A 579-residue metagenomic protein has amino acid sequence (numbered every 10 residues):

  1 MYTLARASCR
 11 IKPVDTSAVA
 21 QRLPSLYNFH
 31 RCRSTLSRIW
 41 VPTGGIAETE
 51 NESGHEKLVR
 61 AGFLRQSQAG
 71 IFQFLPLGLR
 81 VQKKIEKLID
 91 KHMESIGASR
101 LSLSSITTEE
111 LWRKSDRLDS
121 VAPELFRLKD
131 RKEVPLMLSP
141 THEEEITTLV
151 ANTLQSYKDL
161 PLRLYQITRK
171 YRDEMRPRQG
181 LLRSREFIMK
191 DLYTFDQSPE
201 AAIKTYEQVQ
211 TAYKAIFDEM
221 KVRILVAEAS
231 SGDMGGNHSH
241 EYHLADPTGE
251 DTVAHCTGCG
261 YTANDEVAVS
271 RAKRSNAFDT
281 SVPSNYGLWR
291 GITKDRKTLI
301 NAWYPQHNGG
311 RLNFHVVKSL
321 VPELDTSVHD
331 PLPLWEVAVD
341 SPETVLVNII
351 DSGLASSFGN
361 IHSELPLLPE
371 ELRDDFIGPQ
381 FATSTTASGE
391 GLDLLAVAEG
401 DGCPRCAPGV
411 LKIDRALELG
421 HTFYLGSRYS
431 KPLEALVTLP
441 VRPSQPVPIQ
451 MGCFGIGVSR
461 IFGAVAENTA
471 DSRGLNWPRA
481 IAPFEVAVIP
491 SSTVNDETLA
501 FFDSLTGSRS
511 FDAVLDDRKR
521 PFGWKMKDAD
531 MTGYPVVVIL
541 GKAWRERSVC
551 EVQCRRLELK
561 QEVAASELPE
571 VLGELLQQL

Functional and structural regions predicted by a protein language model:
Y2-L579: NTP/phosphate- and nucleic-acid-binding module
